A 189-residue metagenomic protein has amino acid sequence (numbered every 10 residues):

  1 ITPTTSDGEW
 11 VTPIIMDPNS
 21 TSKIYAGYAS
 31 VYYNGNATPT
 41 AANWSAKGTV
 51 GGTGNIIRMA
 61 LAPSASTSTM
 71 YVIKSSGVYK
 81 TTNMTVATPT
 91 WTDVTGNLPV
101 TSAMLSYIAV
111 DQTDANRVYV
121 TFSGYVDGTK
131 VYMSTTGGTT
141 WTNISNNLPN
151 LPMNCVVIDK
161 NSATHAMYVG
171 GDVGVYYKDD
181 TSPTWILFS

Functional and structural regions predicted by a protein language model:
I1-S189: Extracellular glycan-interacting surfaces
